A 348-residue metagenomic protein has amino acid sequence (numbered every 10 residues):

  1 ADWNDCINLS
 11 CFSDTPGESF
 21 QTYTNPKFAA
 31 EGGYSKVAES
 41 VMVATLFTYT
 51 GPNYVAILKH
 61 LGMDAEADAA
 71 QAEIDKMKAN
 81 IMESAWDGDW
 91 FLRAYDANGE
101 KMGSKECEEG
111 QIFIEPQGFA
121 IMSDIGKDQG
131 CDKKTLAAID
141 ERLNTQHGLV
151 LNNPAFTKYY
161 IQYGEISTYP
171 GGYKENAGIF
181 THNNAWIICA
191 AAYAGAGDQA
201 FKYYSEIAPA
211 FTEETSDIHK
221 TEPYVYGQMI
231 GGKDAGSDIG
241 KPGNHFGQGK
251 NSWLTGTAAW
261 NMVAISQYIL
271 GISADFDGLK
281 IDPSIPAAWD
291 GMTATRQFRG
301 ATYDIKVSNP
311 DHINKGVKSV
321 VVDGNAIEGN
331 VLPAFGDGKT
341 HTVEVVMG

Functional and structural regions predicted by a protein language model:
A1-Q71, G88-D89, Y95-I121, Q162-I188 (+2 more regions): The feature captures the catalytic groove of carbohydrate-active enzymes
D2, C6, D124, D132-T135 (+7 more regions): Glycine-centered flexibility motif
I7, F91, V317-V321: A broad structural signal for short, well-ordered beta-strand segments within beta-sheet-rich domains
S10, K127, W260-V263: Residue-level recognition of conserved structural "scaffold" positions that shape functional pockets and channels
L46-G164, S205, P209-P242, Q297: Catalytic cores of carbohydrate-active enzymes
I114, Q129, K133, T181 (+2 more regions): Alpha-helix initiation and capping sites
E141-N144, P170-N176, C189-G348: Non-catalytic C-terminal accessory modules of carbohydrate-active enzymes
